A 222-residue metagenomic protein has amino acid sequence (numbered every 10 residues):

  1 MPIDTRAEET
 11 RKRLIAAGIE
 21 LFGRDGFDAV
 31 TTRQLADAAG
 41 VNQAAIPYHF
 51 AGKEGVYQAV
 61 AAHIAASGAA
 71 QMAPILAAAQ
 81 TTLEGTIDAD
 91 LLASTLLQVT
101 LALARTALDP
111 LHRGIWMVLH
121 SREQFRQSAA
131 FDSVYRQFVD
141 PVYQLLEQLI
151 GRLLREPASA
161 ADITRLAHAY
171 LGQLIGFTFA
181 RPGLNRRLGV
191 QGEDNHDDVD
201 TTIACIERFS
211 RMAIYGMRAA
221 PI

Functional and structural regions predicted by a protein language model:
M1-E9, L76-L83, A219-I222: N-terminal intrinsically disordered/low-complexity leader segments
P2, R13, L21-H63: Helix-turn-helix
E8-A16, D28, F50-Q80, R136: An amphipathic alpha-helix adjacent to DNA-recognition modules
A73-R113, T164-Y170: Hydrophobic alpha-helical connector segments
S94, W116, S128-L154, A204-R208: Amphipathic alpha-helical packing segments from all-alpha helical-bundle domains
P110-S133, R181-R187: Amphipathic alpha-helical segments used for helix-helix packing
I115-R122, Y143, A160-R181, T201 (+1 more regions): Hydrophobic alpha-helical segments that form the core of small-molecule binding pockets and/or dimer interfaces
V139-T164, I214-I222: Hydrophobic alpha-helical bundle segments that form small-molecule/ligand-binding pockets
